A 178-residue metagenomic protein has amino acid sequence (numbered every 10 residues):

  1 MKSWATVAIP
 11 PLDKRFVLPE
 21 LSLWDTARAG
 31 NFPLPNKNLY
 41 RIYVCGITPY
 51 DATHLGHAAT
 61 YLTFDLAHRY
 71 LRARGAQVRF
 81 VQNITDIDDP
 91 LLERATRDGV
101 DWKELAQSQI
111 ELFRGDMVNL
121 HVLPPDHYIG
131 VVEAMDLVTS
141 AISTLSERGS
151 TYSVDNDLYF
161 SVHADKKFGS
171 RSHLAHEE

Functional and structural regions predicted by a protein language model:
M1-E178: NTP-dependent nucleotidyl-transfer catalytic core
